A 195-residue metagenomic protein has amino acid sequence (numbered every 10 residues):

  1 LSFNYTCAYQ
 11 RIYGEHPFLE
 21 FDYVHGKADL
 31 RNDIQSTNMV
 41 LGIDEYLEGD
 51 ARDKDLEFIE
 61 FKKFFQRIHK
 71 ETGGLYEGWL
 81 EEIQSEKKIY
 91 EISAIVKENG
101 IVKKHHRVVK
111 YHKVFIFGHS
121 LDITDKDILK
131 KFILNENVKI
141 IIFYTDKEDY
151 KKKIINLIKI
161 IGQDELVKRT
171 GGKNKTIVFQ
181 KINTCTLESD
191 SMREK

Functional and structural regions predicted by a protein language model:
L1-G74: Extended, H/D-rich, highly charged conserved domains that either
Q10, H25, K62, Q66 (+4 more regions): Generic detector of well-ordered alpha-helical segments enriched in charged/polar residues, highlighting helical
D50-K87, R169-K195: Extended, charge-rich low-complexity interaction segments
I68-H106, I123-T124: A Trp-anchored, charged/polar loop motif used as the substrate-binding/catalytic surface of acyl/ester-handling
K97-K195: SIR2/sirtuin-family catalytic core signature
